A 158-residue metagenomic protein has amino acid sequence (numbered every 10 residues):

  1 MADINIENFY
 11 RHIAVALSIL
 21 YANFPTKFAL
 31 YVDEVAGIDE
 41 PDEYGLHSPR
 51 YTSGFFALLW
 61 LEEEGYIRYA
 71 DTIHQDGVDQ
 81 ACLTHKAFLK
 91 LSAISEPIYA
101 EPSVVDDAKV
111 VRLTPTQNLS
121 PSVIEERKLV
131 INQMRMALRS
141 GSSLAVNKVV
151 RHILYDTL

Functional and structural regions predicted by a protein language model:
A2-G45, T52: Short amphipathic alpha-helical interface segments
I4, L46-P49, D71-D79: Short acidic, glycine/proline-enriched loop segments that cap or flank alpha-helices
L20-F24, L61, K90-I94, T157: Generic structural signal for hydrophobic core residues of well-folded globular domains
L59-Q75: A short, conserved structural fragment
D79-S122: Short, amphipathic alpha-helical interaction segments positioned at domain boundaries
D106-L158: Short, cationic, amphipathic peptide segments
